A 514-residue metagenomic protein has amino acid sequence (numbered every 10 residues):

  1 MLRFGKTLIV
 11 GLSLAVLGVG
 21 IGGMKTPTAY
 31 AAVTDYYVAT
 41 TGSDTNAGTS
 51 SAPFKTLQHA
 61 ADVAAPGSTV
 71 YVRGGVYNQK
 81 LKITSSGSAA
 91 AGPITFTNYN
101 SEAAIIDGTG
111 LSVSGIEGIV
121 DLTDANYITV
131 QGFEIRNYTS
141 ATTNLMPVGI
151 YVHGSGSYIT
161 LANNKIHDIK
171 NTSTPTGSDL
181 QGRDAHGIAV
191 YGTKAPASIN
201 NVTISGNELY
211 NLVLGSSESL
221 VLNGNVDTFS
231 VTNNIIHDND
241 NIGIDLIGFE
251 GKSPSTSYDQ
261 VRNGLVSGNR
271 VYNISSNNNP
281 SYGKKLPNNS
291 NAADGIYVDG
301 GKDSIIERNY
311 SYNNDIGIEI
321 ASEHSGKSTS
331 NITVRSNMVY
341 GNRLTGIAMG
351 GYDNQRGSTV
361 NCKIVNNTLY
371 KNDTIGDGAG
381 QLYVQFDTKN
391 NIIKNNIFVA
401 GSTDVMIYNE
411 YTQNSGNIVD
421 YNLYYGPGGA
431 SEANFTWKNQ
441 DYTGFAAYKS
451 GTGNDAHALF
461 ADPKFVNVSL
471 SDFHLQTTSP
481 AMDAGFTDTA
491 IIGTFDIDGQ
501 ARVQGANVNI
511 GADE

Functional and structural regions predicted by a protein language model:
L2-M24: Sec-dependent N-terminal signal peptides of Gram-positive bacterial secreted proteins and lipoproteins
G23, T28-Q58, V76, N100-E102 (+1 more regions): Right-handed parallel beta-helix/beta-solenoid
T40-N78, K82, Y448, S479 (+3 more regions): Acidic Gly/Asp/Thr-rich repetitive segments characteristic of extracellular carbohydrate-active and adhesion proteins
Q58, D62-P66, N78-T95, A104-Q131 (+3 more regions): Extracellular beta-strand-rich solenoid/capping regions of secreted or surface-exposed proteins that bind or remodel
Y77-K82, G108-I119, T139-V148, K170-H186 (+12 more regions): Short glycine/acidic-rich loop motifs that flank beta-strands on beta-rich extracellular proteins
K80, T84-S85, A91, S114 (+2 more regions): Predominantly extracellular beta-rich ligand-binding scaffolds that present long acidic/polar faces for carbohydrate
P93, Y99-A103, N126-N137, S157-K170 (+11 more regions): Right-handed parallel beta-helix
A446-E514: C-terminal accessory segments
